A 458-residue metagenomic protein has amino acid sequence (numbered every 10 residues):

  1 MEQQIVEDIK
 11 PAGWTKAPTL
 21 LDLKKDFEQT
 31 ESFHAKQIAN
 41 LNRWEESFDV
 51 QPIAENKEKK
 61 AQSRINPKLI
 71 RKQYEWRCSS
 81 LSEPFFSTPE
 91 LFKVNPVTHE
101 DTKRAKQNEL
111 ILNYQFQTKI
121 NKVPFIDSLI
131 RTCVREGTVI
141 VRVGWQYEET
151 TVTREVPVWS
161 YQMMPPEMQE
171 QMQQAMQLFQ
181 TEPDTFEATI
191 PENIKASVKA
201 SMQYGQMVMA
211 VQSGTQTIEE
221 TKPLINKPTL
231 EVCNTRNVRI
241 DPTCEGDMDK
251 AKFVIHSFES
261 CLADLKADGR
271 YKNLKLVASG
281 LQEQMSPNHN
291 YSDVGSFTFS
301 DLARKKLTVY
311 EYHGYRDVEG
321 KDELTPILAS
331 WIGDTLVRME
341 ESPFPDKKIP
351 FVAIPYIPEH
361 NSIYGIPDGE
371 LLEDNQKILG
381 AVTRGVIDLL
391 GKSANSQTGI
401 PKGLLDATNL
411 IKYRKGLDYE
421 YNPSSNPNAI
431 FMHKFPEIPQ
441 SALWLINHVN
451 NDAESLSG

Functional and structural regions predicted by a protein language model:
M1-G458: Extended alpha-helical, oligomerization-prone segments that build pores/tubes and scaffolds
